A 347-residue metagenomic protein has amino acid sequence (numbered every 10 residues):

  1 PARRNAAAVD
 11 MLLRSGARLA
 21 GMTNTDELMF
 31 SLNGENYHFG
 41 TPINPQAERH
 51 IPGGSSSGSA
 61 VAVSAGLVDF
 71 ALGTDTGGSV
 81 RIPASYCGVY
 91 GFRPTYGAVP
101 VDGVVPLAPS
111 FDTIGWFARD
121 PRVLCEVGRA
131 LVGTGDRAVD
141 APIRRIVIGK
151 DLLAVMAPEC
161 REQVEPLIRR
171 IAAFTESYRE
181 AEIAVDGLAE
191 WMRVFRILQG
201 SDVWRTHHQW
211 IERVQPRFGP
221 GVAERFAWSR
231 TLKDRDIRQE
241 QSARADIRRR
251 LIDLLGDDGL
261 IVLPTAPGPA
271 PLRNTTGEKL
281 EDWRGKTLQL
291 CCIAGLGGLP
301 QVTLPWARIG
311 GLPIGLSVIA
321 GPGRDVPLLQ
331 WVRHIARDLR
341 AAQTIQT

Functional and structural regions predicted by a protein language model:
P1-V68: Gly/Ser-rich catalytic/binding loops embedded in alpha/beta enzyme cores
R14, K233-T347: Glycine-rich, small-residue loops and helix-cap segments that act as flexible hinges at active-site edges
L19-N24, L72-T74, E180-A181, L263: General beta-strand structural signal in soluble alpha/beta enzymes
N36-G40, G88-G91, I197-L198, K279-E281 (+1 more regions): Short, hinge-like loop/turn segments at secondary-structure boundaries
F70, T76-A154, L296-T347: Structural helix-boundary/capping segments
R129-G200: Gly/Ser-rich, acidic/histidine-flanked active-site/gating loops
R161-A181, H208-R213, I237-D258: Acyltransferase
V194-A243, P305-P313: Short helix-loop capping/hinge segments that flank enzyme active sites or metal/cofactor-binding pockets
